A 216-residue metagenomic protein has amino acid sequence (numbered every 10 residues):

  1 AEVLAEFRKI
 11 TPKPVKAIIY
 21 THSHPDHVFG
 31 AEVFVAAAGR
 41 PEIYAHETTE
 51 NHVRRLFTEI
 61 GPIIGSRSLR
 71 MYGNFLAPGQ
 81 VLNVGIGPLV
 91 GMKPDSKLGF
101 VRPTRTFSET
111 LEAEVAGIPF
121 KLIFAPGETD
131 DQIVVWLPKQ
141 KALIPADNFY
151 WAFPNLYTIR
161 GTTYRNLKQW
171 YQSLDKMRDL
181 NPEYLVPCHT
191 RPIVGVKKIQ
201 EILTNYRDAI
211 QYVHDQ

Functional and structural regions predicted by a protein language model:
A1, D95, V101, T110-E114 (+1 more regions): Metallo-beta-lactamase
E2-I43, N181: Active-site metal-binding motif and surrounding structural segment of the metallo-beta-lactamase
V3, G30-A31, V53-T58, N155-L156 (+1 more regions): Short, solvent-exposed loop/turn and secondary-structure capping segments
P14, N51-F124, Q169-N181: Metallo-beta-lactamase
F34-A38, T58-I64, I159-G161, I199-N205: Short secondary-structure boundary/capping segments
Y44-H46, C188: Generic beta-sheet signal
H214-Q216: Phosphate/diphosphate-binding loops
